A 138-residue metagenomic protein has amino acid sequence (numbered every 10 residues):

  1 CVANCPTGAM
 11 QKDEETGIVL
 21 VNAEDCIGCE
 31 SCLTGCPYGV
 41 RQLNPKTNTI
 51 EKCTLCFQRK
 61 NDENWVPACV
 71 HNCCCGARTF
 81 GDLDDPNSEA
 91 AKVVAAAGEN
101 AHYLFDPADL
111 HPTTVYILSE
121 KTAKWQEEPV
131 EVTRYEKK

Functional and structural regions predicted by a protein language model:
C1-K138: Non-ligating segments of multi-cofactor redox enzymes
